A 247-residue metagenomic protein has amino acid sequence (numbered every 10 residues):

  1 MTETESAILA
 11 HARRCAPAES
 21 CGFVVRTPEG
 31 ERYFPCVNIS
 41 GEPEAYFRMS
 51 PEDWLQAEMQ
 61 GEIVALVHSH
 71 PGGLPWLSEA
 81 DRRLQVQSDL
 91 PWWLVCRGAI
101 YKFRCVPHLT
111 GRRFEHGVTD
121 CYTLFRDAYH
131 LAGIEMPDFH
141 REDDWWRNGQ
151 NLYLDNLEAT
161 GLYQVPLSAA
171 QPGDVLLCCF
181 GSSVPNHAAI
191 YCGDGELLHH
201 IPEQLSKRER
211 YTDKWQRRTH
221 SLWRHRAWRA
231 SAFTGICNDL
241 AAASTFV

Functional and structural regions predicted by a protein language model:
M1-A65, P71-F103: Conserved beta-strand-loop surface patch within small alpha/beta domains used for substrate/adaptor or ligand engagement
E58-L74, L205-S206, R210-S221: Extended, compositionally biased flexible segments
T110-E115: Second-shell loop/turn segments in exported
H116-A132: Active-site nucleophilic cysteine motif
M136-R141: Surface-exposed patches in mature extracellular/periplasmic domains of secreted proteins
E142-S206, Y211-T212: ...with weaker cross-activation on analogous glycine-rich loops/strands in unrelated enzymes
E209-V247: Glycine- and charge-enriched low-complexity intrinsically disordered segments
